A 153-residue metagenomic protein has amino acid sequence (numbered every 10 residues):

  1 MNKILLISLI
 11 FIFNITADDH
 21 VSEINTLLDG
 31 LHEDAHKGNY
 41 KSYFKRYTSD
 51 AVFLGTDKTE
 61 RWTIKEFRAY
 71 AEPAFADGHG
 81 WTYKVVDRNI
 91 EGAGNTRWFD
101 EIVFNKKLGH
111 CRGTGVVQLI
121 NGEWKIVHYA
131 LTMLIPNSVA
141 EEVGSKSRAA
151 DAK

Functional and structural regions predicted by a protein language model:
I4-F13: Sec-dependent N-terminal signal peptides
D19-A35: Short N-terminal segments immediately surrounding and downstream of signal-peptide cleavage
H20-E23, E66-H110: Surface-exposed, charged secondary-structure patches
K37-D50, L54: Short, well-ordered alpha-helical segments enriched in acidic and aromatic residues
Y47, D57, D87-N89, I102-N105 (+2 more regions): A mature extracytoplasmic/lumenal domain signature
A51-W62, P73-H79: A short gly/proline-enriched turn/hairpin at secondary-structure junctions
N105, G109-M133: A contiguous, mid-protein "functional segment" used to position or interact with cofactors/ions or partner subunits
I120, H128-K153: Low-complexity, intrinsically disordered terminal/linker segments enriched in charged and Gly/Pro repeats
